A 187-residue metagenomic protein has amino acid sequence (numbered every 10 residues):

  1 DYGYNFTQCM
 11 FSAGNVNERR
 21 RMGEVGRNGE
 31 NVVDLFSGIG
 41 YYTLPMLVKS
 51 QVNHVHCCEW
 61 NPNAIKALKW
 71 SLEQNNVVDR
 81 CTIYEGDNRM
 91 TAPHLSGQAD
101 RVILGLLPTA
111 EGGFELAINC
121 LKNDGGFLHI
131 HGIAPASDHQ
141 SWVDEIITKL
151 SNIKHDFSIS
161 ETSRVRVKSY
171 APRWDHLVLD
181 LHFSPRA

Functional and structural regions predicted by a protein language model:
D1-N28: SAM-dependent Rossmann-like transferase core, predominantly class I methyltransferases with a strong bias toward
G29-G38: Conserved class I S-adenosyl-L-methionine
I39-V52: Conserved SAM-binding loop of SAM-dependent methyltransferases across substrates and taxa, primarily the Class I
N53, G125-G126: Glycine-centered, small-residue-biased loops immediately flanking beta-strands in adenine/cofactor-binding cores
C58-R101, T109: S-adenosyl-L-methionine
V77, L121-N123: Helix-to-beta-strand junctions that scaffold the AdoMet/dcAdoMet cofactor pocket in Class I SAM-dependent enzymes
Q98, A110-E111, L128-A187: C-terminal catalytic and target-recognition region of SAM-dependent MTase-like enzymes, primarily methyltransferases
T109-A117: A short, conserved alpha-helix within the catalytic core of class I
